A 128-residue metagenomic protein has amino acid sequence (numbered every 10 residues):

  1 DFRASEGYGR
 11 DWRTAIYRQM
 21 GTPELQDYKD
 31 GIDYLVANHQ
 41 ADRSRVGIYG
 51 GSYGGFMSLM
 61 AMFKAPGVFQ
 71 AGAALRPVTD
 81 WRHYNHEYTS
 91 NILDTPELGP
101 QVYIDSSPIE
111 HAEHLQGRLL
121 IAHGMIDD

Functional and structural regions predicted by a protein language model:
F2-D128: Active-site-proximal cap/loop segments of hydrolase catalytic domains
